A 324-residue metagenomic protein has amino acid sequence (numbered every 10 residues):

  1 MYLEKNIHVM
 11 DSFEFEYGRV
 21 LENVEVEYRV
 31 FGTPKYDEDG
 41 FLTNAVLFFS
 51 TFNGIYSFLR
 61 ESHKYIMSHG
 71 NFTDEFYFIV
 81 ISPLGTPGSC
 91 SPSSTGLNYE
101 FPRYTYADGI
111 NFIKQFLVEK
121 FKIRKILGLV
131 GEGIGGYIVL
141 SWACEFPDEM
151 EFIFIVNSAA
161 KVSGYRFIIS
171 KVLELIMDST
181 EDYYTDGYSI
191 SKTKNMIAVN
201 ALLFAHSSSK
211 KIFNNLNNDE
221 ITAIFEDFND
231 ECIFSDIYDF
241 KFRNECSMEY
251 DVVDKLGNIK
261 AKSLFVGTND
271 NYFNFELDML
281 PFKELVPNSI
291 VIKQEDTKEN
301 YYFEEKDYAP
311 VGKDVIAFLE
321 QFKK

Functional and structural regions predicted by a protein language model:
M1-L47: Catalytic-loop region of hydrolases
R29-S94: N-terminal cap/lid subdomain of alpha/beta-hydrolase-fold enzymes
A107-G128: Conserved acidic catalytic loop of the alpha/beta-hydrolase fold
I126-G164: Conserved hydrolase catalytic core segment
E174-A261, F273: Alpha/beta-hydrolase
F265-N271: Conserved strand-to-loop "acid loop" that flanks and positions the catalytic carboxylate
Y272-D278: Conserved alpha/beta-hydrolase "acid-adjacent" motif
N288-K324: Catalytic active-site module of serine/aspartate enzymes centered on a nucleophile-bearing elbow/loop
